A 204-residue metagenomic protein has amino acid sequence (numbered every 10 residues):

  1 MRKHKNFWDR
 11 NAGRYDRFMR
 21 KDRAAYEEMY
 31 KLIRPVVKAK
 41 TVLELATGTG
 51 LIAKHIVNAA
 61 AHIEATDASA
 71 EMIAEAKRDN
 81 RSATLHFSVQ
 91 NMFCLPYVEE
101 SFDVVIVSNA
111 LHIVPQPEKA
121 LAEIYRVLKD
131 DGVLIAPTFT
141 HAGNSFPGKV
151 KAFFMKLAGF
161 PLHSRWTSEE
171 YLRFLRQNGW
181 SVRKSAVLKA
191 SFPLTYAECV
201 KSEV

Functional and structural regions predicted by a protein language model:
M1-V37, L51, H55, E75 (+6 more regions): Conserved class I S-adenosyl-L-methionine
R2, F18-D22, I135-P193: C-terminal alpha-helical "lid/dimerization" subdomain adjacent to the S-adenosyl-L-methionine
K40, A61, D103: Conserved acidic residues
L43, T47-C94: Class I SAM-dependent methyltransferase SAM/SAH-binding core
F93-V104: A short acidic, Gly/Pro-enriched loop at the edge of an enzyme's catalytic core that lines a small-molecule cofactor
V104-Q116: A short SAM/SAH-binding and catalytic strip from SAM-dependent methyltransferases
E118-D130: A short glycine-rich, Lys/Arg-flanked "PGG" loop and its adjoining helix->strand segment in the class I
A197-V204: C-terminal lobe and adjacent flexible extensions of AdoMet/dcAdoMet transferase-like proteins
